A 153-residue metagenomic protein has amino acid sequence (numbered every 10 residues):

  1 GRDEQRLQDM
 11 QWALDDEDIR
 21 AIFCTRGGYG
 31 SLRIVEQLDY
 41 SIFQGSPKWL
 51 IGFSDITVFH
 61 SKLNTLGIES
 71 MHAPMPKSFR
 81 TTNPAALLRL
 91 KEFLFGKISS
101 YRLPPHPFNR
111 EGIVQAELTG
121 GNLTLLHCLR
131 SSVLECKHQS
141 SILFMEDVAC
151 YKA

Functional and structural regions predicted by a protein language model:
G1-N109, I113-E117: Active-site histidine-anchored catalytic micro-motif
L87-A153: ATP/pyrophosphate-binding catalytic subdomain of soluble kinases
